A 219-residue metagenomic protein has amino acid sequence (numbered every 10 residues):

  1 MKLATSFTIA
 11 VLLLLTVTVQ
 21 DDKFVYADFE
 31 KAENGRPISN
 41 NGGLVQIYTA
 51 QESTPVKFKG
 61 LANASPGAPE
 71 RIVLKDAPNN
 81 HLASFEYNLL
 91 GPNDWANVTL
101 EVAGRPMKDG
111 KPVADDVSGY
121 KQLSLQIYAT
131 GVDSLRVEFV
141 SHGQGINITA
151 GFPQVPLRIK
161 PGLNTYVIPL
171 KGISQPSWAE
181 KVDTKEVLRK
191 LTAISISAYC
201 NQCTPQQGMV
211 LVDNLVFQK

Functional and structural regions predicted by a protein language model:
M1-T5: Positively charged n-region of N-terminal signal peptides that target proteins for export
F7-K23: Bacterial Sec-dependent signal peptides at the C-terminal "C-region" and cleavage site
T18-K219: Beta-rich carbohydrate-recognition modules and glycan-binding surfaces
